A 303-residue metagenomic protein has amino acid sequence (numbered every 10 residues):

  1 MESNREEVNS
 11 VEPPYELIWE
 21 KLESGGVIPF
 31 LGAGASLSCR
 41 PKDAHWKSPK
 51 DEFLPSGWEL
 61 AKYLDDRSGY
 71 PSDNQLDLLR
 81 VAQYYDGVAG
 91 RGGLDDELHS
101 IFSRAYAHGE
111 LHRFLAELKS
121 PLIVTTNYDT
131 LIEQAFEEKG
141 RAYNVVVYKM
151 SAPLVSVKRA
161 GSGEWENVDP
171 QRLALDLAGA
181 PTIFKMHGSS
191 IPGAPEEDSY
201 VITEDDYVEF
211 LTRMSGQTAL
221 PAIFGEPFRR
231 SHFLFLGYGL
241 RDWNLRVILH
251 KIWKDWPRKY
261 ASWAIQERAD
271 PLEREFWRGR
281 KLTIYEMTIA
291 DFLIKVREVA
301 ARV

Functional and structural regions predicted by a protein language model:
M1-V303: SIR2/sirtuin NAD+-dependent deacylase catalytic core
